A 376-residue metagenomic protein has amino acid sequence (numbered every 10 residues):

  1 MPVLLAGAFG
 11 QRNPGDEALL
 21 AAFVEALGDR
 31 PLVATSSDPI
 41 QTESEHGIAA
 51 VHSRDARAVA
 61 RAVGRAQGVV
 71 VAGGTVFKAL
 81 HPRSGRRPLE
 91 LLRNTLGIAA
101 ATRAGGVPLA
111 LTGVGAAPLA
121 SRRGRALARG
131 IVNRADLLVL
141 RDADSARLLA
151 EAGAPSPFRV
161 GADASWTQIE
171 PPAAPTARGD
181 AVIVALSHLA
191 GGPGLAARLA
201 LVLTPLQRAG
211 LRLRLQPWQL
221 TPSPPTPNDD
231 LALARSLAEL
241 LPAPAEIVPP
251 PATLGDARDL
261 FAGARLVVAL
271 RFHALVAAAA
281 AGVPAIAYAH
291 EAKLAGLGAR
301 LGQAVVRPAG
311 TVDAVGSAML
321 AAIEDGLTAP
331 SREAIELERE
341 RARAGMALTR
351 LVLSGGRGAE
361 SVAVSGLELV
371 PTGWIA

Functional and structural regions predicted by a protein language model:
M1-A376: Active-site anion-handling motifs in enzyme catalytic cores
